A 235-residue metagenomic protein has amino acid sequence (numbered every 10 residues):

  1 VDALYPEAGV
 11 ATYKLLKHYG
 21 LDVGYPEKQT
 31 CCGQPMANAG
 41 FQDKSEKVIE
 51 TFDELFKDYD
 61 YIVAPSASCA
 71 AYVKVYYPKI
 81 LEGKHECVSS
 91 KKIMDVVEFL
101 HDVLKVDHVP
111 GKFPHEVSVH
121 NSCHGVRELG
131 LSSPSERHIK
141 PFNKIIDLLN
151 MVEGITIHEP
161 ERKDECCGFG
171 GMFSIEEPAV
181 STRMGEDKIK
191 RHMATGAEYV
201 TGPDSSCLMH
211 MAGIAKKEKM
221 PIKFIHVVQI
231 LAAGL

Functional and structural regions predicted by a protein language model:
V1-L235: Iron-sulfur cluster-binding electron-transfer modules in prokaryotic oxidoreductases
